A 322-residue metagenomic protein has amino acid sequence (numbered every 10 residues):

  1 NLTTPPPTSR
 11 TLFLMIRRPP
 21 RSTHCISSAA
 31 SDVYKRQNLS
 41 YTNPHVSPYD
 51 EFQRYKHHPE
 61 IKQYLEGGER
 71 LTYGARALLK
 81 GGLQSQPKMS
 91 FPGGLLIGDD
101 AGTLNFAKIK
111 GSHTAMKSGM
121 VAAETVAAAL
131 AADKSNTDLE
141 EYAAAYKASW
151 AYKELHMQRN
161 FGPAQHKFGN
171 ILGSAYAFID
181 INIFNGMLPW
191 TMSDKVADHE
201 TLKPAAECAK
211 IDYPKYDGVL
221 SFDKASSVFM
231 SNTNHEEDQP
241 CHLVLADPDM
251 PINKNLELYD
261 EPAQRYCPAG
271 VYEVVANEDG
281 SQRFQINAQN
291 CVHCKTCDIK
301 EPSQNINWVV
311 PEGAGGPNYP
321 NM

Functional and structural regions predicted by a protein language model:
L2-A30, Y34: Single conserved hydrophobic/aromatic residue that forms the stacking wall/gate of nucleotide- or nucleobase-binding
S28-A77, H113, A132, L139-A143 (+2 more regions): Conserved FAD/dinucleotide-binding core of flavoprotein oxidoreductases
R76-I97, G102, V228-D238, I252-Q264: FAD-binding beta-loop-beta segment adjacent to the flavin cofactor pocket
G102-K108, E124-F168, P317: Active-site-proximal substrate-binding core of FAD-dependent oxidoreductases
N105-M120: A conserved FAD-binding loop/helix module that cradles the flavin
Q165-Y216: C-terminal auxiliary extensions adjacent to catalytic cores
L243-I252, A276-E278, Q282: Short Cys/His-rich Zn2+-coordinating modules
E257-Q289, K295-N318: Iron-sulfur cluster-binding cysteine motifs and their immediate structural context in ferredoxin-like electron-transfer
